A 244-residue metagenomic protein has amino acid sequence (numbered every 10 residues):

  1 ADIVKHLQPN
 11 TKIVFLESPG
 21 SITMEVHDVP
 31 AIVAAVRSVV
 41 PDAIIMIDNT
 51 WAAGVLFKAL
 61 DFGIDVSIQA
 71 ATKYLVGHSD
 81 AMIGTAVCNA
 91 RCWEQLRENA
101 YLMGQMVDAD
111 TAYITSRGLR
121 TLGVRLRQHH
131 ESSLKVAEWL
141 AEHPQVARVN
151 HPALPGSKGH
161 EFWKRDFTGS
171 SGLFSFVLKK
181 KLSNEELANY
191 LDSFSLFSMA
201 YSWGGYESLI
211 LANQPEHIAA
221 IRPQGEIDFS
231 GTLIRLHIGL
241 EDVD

Functional and structural regions predicted by a protein language model:
A1-H143, N150: Conserved PLP-enzyme active-site core in the AAT-like
E17, E207, E241: Acidic-residue sensor for enzyme active/binding pockets
R148-I234, I238: Conserved C-terminal alpha-helix-loop-beta "cap" of PLP-dependent enzymes that closes/shapes the active-site mouth
I238-D244: Extended hydrophobic packing segments that form well-structured cores
